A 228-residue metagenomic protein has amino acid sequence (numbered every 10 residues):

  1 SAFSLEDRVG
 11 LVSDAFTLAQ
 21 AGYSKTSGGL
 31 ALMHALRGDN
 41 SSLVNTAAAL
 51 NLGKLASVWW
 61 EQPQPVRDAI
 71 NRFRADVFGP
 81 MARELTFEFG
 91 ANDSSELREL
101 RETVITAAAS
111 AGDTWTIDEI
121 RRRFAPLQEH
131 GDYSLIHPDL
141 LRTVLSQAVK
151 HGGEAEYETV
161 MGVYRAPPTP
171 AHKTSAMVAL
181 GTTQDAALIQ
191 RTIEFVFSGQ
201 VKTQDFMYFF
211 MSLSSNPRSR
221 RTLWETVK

Functional and structural regions predicted by a protein language model:
S1-K228: Long, ordered, helix-rich scaffold segments
